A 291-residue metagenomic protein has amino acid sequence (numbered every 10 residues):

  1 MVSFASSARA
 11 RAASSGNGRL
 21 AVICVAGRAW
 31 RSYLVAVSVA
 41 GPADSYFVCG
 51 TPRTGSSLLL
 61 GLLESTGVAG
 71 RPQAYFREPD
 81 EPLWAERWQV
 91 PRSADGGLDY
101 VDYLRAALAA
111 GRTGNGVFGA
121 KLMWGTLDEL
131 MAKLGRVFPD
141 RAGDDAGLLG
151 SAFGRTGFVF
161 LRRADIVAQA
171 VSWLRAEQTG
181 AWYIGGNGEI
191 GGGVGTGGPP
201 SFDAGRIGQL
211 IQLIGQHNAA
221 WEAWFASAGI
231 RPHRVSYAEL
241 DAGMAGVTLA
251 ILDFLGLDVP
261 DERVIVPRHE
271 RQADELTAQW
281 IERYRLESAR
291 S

Functional and structural regions predicted by a protein language model:
S3-R19, C24: Low-acidity, Ser/Thr- and Arg-rich intrinsically disordered low-complexity segments
A21-G116, R268-E275: PAPS-dependent sulfotransferase catalytic core
Y46, G70, F118-A120, G157-L161 (+1 more regions): Hydrophobic/aromatic beta-strand patches that form the interior of the parallel beta-sheet core in alpha/beta enzyme
G50-P52, G67, M123-W124, R162 (+1 more regions): Short, flexible loop/turn elements at secondary-structure junctions
G55-L60, E78-L83, T126-L130, I166-V171 (+1 more regions): Short catalytic/ligand-binding loop motif for oxyanion handling, primarily in non-cytosolic enzymes, centered on
Y75-L83, G188-F202, R206-G208, E222-S291: The conserved 3'-phosphoadenosine-5'-phosphosulfate
N115, G154, A228-R231: A short helix-to-beta-strand connector/capping loop
L122-E222, A245-P260: PAPS-dependent sulfotransferase catalytic domain
